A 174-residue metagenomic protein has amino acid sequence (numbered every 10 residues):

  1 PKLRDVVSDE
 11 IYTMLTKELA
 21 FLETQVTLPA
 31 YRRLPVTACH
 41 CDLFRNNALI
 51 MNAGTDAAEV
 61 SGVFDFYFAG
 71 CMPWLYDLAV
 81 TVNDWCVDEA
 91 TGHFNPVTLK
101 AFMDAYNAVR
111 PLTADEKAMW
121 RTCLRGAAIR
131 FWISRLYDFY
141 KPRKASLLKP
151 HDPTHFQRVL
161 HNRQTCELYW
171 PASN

Functional and structural regions predicted by a protein language model:
P1-L28: Active-site catalytic-loop/activation-segment of kinase and kinase-like phosphoryl-transfer enzymes
K2, V6, F131-N174: ATP/Mg2+ or Mg2+-diphosphate-binding catalytic cores that bind nucleotide phosphates or diphosphates via glycine-rich
T13-T16, V36-H40, D115: Active-site cores enriched in adjacent His and Asp/Glu residues with nearby glycine-rich loops that coordinate divalent
L15, F102, M119-W120: A structural signal for short hydrophobic/aromatic patches embedded in well-ordered alpha helices
E23-Y76, V80: Active-site acidic catalytic loop and adjacent metal/ATP-binding pocket of ATP-dependent phosphoryl transfer enzymes
L75-P111, G126-R143: Active-site activation/catalytic loop segments of kinase-like enzymes and analogous catalytic loops in related
A114-L124: All-alpha amphipathic helical-bundle segments outside canonical DNA-binding/catalytic cores that form hydrophobic
